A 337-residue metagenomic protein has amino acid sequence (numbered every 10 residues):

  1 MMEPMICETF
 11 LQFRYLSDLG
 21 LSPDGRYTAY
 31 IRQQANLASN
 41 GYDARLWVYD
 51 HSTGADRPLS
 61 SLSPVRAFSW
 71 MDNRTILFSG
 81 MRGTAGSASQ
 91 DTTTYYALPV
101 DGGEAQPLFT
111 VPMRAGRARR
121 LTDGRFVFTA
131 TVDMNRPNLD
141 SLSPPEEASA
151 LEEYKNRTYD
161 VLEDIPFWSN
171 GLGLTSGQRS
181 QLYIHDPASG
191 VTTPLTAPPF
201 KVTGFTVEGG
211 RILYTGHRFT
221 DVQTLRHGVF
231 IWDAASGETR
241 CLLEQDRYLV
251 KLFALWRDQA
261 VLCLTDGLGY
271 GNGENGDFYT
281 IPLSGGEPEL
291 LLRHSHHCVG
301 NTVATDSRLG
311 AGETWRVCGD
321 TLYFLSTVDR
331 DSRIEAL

Functional and structural regions predicted by a protein language model:
M5-L11, A55-L59, E104-F109, V191-T196 (+3 more regions): A short beta-strand motif characteristic of beta-propeller blades
E8-A44, G177, T203-F205: Beta-strand-rich domains and repeat architectures in extracellular enzymes and scaffolds, especially beta-propellers
G20-Y27, A67-I76, A118-R125, G204-R211 (+2 more regions): Blade-terminus and WD-like Trp-Asp/Gly-His loop motifs, strongest in beta-propeller folds
R32-R45, S60-R66, G80-Y96, V111-R114 (+7 more regions): A flexible loop/linker signature enriched in serine peptidases of the S9 family
D50-G54, P99-G103, D186-G190, D233-G237 (+2 more regions): Short loop/turn segments that connect beta-strands within beta-propeller blades
H51-S52, M71, D101, V111 (+4 more regions): A short, compositionally biased micro-patch
D72, L98-V100, T122, G177-I212 (+1 more regions): Extended amphipathic secondary-structure runs
